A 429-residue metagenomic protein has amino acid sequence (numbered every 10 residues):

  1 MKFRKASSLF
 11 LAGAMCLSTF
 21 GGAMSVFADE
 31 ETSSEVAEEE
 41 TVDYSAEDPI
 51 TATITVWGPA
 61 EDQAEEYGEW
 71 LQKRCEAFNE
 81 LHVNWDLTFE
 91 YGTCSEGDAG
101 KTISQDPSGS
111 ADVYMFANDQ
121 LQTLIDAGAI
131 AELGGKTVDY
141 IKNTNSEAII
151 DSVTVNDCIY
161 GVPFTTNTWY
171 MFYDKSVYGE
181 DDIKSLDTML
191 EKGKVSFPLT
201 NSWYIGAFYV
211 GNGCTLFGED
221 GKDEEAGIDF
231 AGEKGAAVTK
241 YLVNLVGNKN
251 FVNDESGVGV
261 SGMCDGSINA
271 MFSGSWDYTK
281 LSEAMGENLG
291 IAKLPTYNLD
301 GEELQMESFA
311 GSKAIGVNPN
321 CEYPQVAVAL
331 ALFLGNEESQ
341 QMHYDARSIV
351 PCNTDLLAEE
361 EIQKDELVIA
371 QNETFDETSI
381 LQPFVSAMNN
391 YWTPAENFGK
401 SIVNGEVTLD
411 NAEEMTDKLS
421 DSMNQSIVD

Functional and structural regions predicted by a protein language model:
S8, G21-Q120, D421-D429: Conserved N-terminal structural module of periplasmic/extracytoplasmic solute-binding proteins
V36-Y44, F116-Y170, D181, A292-K293 (+2 more regions): Hinge/lid segment of periplasmic solute-binding proteins
L81-T144, G161, N269-A270, G290 (+1 more regions): Extracytoplasmic "Venus flytrap"/periplasmic binding protein-like
I103-Q105, G109-D112, D139-Y173, K194-P198 (+2 more regions): A structural signal for short loop-to-beta-strand junctions that line the ligand-binding cleft of periplasmic/secreted
Y160-F164, W169, L186-I228, I268: Extracytoplasmic/periplasmic solute-binding protein
E224-E255: Glycine-centered hinge/linker elements that transmit conformational signals in sensory and ligand-binding systems
E283-A346: Extracytoplasmic/periplasmic substrate-recognition and gating elements
T354, E373-D429: Conserved C-terminal helix/tail region of periplasmic/extracytoplasmic solute-binding proteins
